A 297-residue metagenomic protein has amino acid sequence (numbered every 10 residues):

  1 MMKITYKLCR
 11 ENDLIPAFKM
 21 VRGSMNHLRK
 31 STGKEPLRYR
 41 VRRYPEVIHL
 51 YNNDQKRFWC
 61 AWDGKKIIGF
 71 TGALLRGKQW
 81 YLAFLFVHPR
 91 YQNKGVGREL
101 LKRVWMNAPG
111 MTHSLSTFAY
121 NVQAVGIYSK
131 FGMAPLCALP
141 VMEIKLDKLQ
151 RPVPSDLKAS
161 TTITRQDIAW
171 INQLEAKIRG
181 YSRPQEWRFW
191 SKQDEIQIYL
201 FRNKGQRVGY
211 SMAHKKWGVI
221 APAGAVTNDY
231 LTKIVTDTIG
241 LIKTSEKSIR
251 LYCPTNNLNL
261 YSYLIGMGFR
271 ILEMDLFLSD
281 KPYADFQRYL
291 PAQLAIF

Functional and structural regions predicted by a protein language model:
A17, K130-G218: Amide-forming acyltransferase catalytic core, primarily the GNAT-like/NAT-type and related acyltransferase folds
F18-F58, W62-F70, A176-I198: Active-site rim helix/loop that mediates acceptor-substrate recognition in acyltransferases
F58-C60, K65-L74, Y81-F86, G205-K215 (+1 more regions): Conserved beta-strand in the GNAT
K78, S114-F118, A134-K148, I271-Y283: Conserved catalytic-core motifs of GNAT/GCN5-like acyltransferases
W80-A83, L101, N107-N121, T244-T255 (+1 more regions): Conserved GNAT acetyl-CoA-binding A-motif
F84-V87, N93-M106, V125-K130, N228-L241 (+1 more regions): Conserved acetyl-CoA-binding loop-helix of GNAT-fold acetyltransferases
D194-F201, G205-K215, V219-K243, K247-C253: Flexible loop/N-cap segments at domain edges
L276-F297: C-terminal functional modules
